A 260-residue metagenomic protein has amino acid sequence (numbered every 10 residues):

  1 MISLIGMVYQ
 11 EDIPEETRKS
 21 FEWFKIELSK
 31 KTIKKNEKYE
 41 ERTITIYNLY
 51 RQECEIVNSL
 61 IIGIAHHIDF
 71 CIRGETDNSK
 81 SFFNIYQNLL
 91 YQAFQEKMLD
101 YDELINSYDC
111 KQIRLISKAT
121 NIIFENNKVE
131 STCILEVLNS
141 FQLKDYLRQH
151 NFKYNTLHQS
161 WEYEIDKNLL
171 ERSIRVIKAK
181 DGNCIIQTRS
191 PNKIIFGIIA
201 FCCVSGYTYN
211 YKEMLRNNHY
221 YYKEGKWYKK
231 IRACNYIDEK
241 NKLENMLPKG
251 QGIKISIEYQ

Functional and structural regions predicted by a protein language model:
M1-R42, Q92: Auxiliary, metal-adjacent structural segments of Zn-dependent hydrolase domains
E40-L60, R73-G74: Short pre-active-site segment immediately N-terminal to the catalytic Zn-binding motif
L60-D69: Active-site His/Glu-centered metal-binding helix of metallohydrolases
I72-R114: Post-HExxH zinc-binding segment in Zn-dependent metallohydrolases
Y91, Q95-M98, F152-K153, G182-N183 (+2 more regions): Short aromatic/hydrophobic-glycine micro-motifs
R114-I199, T208-K212: Pan-zinc metallopeptidase signature
Q159-I165, G225-N235: A short, exposed loop/beta-hairpin motif centered on an aromatic-Gly-Thr core
D238-Q260: Protein C-terminal end segments and domain termini
